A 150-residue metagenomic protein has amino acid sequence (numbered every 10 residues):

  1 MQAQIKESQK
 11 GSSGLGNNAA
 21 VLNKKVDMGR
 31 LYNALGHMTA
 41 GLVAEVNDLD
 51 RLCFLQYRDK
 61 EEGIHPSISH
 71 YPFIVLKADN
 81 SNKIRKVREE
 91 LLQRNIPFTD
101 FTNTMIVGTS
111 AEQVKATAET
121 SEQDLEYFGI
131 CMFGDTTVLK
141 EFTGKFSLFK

Functional and structural regions predicted by a protein language model:
M1-K150: Positively charged, small/polar-rich N-terminal and surface patches that mediate targeting and assembly and bind
